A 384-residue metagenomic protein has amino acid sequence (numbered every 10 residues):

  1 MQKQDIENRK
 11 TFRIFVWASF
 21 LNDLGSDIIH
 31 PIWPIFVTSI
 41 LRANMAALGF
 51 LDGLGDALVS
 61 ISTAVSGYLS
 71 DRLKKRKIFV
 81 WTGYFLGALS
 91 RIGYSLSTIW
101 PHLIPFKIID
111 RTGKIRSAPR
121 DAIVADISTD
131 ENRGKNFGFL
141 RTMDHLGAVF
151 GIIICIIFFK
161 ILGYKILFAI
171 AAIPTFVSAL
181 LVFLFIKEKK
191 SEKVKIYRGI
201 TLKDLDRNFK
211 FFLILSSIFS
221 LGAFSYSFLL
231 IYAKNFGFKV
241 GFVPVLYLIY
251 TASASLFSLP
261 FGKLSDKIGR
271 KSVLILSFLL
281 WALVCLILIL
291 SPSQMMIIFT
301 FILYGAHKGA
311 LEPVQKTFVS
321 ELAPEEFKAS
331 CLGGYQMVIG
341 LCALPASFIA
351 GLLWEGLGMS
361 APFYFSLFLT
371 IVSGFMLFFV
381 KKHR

Functional and structural regions predicted by a protein language model:
Q2-A57, F209-L246: Helix-loop boundary and gating motifs at the non-cytosolic
F20, S90, P101-R116, S217 (+1 more regions): Hydrophobic core of transmembrane alpha-helices in multi-pass small-molecule transporters, especially MFS/SLC-type
F50-Y68, L248-P260: Central cavity-lining transmembrane alpha-helices of secondary-active solute carriers, predominantly the Major
S62-K74, F159, S258-G269, W354-E355: Helix-to-loop junctions at the C-terminal end of transmembrane segments in multipass secondary transporters
I78-I92, A172, S272-I287, L367: Structural signature of the two symmetry-related core transmembrane helices
F106-L146, F318: Cytoplasmic helix-loop-helix junction between adjacent transmembrane helices in 12-TM secondary transporters
I157-I173, L352-L369: A membrane-interface helix-boundary motif in multi-pass transporters
A172-E192, S373-K381: C-terminal membrane-cytosol helix-exit motif in multi-pass small-molecule transporters
